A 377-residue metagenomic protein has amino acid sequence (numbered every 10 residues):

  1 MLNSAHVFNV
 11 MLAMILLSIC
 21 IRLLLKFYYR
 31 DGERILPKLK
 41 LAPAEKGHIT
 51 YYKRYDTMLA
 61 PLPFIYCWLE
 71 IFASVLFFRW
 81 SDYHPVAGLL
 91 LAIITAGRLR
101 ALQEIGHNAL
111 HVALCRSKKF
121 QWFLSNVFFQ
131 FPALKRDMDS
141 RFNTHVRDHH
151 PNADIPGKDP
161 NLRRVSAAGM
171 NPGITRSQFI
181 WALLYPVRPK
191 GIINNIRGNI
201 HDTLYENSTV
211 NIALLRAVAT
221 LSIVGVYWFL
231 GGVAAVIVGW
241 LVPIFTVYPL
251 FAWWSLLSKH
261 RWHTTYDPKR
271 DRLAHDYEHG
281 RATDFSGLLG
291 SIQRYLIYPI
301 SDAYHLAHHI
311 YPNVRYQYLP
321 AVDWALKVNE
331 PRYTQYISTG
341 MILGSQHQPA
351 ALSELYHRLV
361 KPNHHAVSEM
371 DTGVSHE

Functional and structural regions predicted by a protein language model:
M1-A96, R100, I105, L110 (+3 more regions): Non-catalytic, topology-defining segments of multipass membrane proteins
H107-A113, W254-T265: A cytosolic-side transmembrane-helix exit/cap motif
A113-N126: Membrane-interface motifs of alpha-helical transmembrane segments
K259, H263-I292: Flexible internal linker/loop segments at domain or repeat junctions
D284-H305, V314: Functional transmembrane helices that form membrane-embedded active or gating regions
